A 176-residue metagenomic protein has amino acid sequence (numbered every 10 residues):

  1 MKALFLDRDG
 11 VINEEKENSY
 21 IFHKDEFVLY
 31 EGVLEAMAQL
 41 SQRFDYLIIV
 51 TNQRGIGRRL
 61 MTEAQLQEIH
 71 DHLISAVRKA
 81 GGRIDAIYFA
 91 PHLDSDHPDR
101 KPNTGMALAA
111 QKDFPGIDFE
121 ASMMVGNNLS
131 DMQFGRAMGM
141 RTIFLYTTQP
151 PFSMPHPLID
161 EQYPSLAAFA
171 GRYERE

Functional and structural regions predicted by a protein language model:
M1-I48: Active-site neighborhood of HAD-like aspartate-dependent phosphohydrolases
K2, A64, E68-D85, D94-M124 (+1 more regions): Asp-based, Mg2+/Mn2+-dependent phosphohydrolase catalytic module
D7-D9, N52, N127, D131: Acidic active-site catalytic centers that drive phospho-/nucleotidyl reactions and related ester hydrolyses
V11-N13, I56, D131, P150: Active-site loop signature of alpha/beta-hydrolase-fold enzymes
E14-E17, N52-R54, D85-A86, A110-Q111: A short alpha-helix capping/helix-coil boundary motif
K16-I21, R59-L60, H156: Short acidic, glycine/proline-rich loop/turn micro-motifs
V33, M37-L73, R83-S95, G135: Substrate-recognition element of Asp-dependent hydrolases with the DxDx(T/V) motif
